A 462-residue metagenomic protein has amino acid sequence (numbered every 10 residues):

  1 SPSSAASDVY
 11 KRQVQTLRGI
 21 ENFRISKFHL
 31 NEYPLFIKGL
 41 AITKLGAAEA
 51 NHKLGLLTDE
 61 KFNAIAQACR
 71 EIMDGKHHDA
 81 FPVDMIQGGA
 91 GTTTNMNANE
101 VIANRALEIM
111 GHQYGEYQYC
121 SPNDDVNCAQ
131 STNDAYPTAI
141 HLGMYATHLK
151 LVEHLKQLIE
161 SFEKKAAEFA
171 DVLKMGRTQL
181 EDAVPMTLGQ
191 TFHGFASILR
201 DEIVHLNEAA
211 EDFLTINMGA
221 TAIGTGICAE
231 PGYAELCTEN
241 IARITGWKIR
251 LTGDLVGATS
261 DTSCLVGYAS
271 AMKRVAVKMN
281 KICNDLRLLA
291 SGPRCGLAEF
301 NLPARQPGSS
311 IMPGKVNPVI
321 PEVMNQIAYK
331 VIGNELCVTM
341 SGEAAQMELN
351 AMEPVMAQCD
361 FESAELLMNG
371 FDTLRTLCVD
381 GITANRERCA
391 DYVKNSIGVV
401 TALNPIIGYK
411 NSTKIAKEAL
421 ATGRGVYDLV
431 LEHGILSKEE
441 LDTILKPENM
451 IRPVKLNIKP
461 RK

Functional and structural regions predicted by a protein language model:
S1-Y10: Short, small-residue-biased leader/transition segments that mark boundaries at the very start of proteins
K11-R18, P82-A103, Q130-P137, N217-I227 (+3 more regions): Conserved phosphate/anionic-ligand binding catalytic regions in large, soluble enzymes, centered on
G19-H29: An N-terminal structural lobe/cap that precedes and organizes the functional/catalytic core across diverse proteins
A41-P82: Anion-binding (especially nucleotide phosphate/pyrophosphate-binding) glycine-rich loop and adjoining beta-alpha core
M73-A90, N207-A220, L255, K438 (+1 more regions): Extended amphipathic alpha-helical scaffolds
Q87-N104, M110, C120-F162: Hydrophobic alpha-helical hairpins/lids featuring a short glycine-rich hinge
N133-Y145, V152-E153, E160-E163, A167-M340 (+1 more regions): Charged, flexible cofactor/metal-binding loops and thiol motifs
E202, G253, G257-D261, L265 (+2 more regions): Catalytic-core signal marking the mid-to-C-terminal active-site face
